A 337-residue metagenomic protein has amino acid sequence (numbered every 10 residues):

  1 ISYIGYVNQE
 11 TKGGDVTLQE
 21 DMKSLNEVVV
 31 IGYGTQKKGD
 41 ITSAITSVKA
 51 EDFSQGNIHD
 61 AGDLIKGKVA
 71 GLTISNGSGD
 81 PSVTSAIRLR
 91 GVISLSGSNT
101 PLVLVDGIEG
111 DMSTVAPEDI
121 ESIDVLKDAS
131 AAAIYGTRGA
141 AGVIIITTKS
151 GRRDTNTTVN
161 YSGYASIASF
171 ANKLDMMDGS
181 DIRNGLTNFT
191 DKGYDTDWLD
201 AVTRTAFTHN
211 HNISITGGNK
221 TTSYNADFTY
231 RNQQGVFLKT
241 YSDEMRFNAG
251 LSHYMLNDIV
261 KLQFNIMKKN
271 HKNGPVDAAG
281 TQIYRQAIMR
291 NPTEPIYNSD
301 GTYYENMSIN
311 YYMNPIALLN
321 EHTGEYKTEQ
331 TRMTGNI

Functional and structural regions predicted by a protein language model:
I1-A249, Y254-K269, T334: Short, small/polar-rich motifs associated with maturation and membrane association, primarily at protein termini
E118, T293-I296, I316: Generic low-complexity segments that are intrinsically disordered, proline-rich and/or Lys/Arg-biased
K149, I309-N310: Secondary-structure transition/turn motif
S169, S180-G185, K268-I309: A surface-exposed, glycine/aromatic-enriched loop/edge motif typical of exported proteins
L174-M176, W198-R204, D277, M313-E329: Extracellular/periplasm-exposed beta-strand and loop segments of Gram-negative cell-envelope proteins, dominated by
